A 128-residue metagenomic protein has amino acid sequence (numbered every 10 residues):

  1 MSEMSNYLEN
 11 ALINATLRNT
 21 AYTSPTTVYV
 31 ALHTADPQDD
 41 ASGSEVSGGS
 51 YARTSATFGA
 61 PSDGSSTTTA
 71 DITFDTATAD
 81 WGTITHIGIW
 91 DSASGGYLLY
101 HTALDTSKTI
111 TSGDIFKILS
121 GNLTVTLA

Functional and structural regions predicted by a protein language model:
M1-I87, D91-A128: Small cysteine-rich, disulfide-bonded extracellular modules of the LU/uPAR three-finger superfamily and closely related
